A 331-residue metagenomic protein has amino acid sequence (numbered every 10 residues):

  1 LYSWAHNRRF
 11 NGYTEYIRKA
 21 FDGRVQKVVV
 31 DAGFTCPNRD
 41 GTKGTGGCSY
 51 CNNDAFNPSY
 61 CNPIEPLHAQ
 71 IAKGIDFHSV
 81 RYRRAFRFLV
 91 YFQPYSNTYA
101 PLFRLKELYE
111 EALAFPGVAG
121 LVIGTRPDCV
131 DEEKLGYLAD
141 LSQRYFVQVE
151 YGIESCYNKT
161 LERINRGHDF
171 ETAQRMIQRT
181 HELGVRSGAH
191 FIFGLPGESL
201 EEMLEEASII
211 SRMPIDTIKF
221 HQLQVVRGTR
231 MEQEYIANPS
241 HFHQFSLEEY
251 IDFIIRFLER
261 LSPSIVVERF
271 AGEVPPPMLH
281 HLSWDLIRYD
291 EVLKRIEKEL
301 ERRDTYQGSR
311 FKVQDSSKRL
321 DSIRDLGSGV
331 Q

Functional and structural regions predicted by a protein language model:
L1-L89: N-terminal [4Fe-4S]-dependent radical SAM core
Y2-E15, K19-Q26, T217, V225-Q331: Auxiliary Fe-S-binding modules of radical SAM enzymes
Q26-V30, F88-V90, L121-I123, V147-Y151 (+3 more regions): Hydrophobic faces of well-ordered beta-strands that scaffold small-molecule active sites in alpha/beta enzyme cores
C48, A112-V118, E205-F220, L293-D304: Structural recognition of alpha->loop->beta junctions
D54-G74, H78-L102, G117-V130, F146-T172 (+1 more regions): Core AdoMet radical
S79, Y109-P116, L138-F146, Q178-E182: Acidic (Asp/Glu)-rich catalytic clusters
L102-E110, D131-D140, M203: Distinct, well-ordered alpha-helical segments
E171-M231, E248-E273: Conserved C-terminal portion of the radical SAM core fold that forms the substrate/S-adenosylmethionine-binding
